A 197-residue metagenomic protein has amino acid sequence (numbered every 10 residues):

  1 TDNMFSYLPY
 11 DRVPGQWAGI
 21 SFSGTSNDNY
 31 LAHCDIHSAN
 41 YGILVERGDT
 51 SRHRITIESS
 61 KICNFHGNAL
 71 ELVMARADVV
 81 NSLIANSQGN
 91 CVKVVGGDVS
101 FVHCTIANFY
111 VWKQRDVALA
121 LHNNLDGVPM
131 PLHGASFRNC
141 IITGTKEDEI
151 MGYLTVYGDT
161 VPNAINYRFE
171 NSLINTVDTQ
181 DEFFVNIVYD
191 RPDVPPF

Functional and structural regions predicted by a protein language model:
T1-F197: Beta-strand/loop edge motif enriched in small/polar residues
